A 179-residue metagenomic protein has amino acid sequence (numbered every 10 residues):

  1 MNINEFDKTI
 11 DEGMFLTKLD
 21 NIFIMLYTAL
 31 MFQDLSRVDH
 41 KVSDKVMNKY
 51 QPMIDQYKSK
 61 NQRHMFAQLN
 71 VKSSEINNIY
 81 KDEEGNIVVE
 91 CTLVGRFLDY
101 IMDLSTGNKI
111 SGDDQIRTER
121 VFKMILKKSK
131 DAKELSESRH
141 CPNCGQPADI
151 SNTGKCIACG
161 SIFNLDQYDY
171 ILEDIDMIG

Functional and structural regions predicted by a protein language model:
M1-L69, I157-A158, D166, I178: Core segments of small alpha/beta cavity-forming domains
N2-F6, T106-D113, G145: Short hinge/gating elements
N61-T106, I110-G112: Surface-exposed, charged secondary-structure patches
S74-I76, F122-L126: Hydrophobic/aromatic beta-strand elements that line small-molecule binding cavities or substrate pockets in beta-rich
I125-K133: Short, intrinsically disordered linker segments that flank or connect zinc-binding domains
E134-S138, N152: Short metal-coordination and nucleic-acid-contact micro-motifs, chiefly zinc-binding Cys/His arrays
C141-C144, C156-C159: Short cysteine-rich clusters marking metal-coordination/redox-active sites
D149, N164: Short functional micro-motifs and their immediate structural scaffolds
